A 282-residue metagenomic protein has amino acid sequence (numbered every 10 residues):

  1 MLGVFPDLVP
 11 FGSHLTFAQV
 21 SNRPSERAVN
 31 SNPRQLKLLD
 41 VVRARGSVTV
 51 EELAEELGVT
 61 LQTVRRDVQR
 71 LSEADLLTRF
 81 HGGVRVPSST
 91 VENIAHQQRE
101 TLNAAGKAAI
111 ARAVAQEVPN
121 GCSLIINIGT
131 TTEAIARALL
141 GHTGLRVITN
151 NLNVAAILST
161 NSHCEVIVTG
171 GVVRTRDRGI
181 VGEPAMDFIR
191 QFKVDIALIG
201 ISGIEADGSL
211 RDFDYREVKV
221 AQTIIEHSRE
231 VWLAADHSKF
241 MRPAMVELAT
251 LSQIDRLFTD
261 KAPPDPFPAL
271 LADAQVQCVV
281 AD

Functional and structural regions predicted by a protein language model:
L2-L53, G58, Q62, E73 (+1 more regions): Conserved phosphate- and dinucleotide-binding cores of soluble alpha/beta proteins, encompassing both enzyme active
L8-I128, A136-H142, V147-I148, L152 (+1 more regions): HTH-adjacent hinge/linker in prokaryotic transcriptional regulators
T132: Conserved SAM/SAH-binding loop
